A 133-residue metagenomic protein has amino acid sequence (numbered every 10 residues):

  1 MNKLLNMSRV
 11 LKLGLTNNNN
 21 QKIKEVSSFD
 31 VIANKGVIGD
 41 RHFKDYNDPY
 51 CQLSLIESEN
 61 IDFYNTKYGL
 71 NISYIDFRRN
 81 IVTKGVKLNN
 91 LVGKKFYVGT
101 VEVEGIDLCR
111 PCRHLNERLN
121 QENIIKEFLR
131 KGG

Functional and structural regions predicted by a protein language model:
M1-L108, H114: Electropositive, beta-rich accessory/interaction domains or terminal extensions that provide binding surfaces
G105-G133: Flexible glycine-rich active-site/ligand-binding loops centered on an Asp-His dyad
